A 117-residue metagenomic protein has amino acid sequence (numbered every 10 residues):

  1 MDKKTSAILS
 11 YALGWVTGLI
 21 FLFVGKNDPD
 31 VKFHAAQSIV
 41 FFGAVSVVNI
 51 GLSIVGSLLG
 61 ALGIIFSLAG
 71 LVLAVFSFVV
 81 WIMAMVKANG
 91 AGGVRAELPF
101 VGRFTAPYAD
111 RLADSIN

Functional and structural regions predicted by a protein language model:
M1-A44, V86-N117: Membrane-interface extramembranous regions at the lipid-water interface
A7-V24, S38-A84: Hydrophobic alpha-helical transmembrane segments in multi-pass membrane proteins
